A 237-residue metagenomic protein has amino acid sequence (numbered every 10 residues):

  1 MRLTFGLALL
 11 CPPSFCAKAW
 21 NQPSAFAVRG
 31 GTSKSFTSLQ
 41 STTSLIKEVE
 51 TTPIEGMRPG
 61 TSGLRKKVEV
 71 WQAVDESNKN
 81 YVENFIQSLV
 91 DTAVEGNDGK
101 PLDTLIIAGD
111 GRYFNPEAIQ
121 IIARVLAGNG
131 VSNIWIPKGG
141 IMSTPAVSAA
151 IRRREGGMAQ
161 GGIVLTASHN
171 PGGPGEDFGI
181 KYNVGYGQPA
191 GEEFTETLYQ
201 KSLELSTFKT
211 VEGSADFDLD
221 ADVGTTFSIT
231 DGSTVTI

Functional and structural regions predicted by a protein language model:
M1-A25: N-terminal chloroplast transit peptides
R2-L9, S38, S44, D218: Acidic/proline-rich low-complexity IDRs
G6, G30-G31: Residue-identity detector for glycine
L10, K34-S35, L64-K67: Intrinsically disordered, low-complexity, compositionally biased regions/tails
A19, G30, F36-S44: N-terminal mitochondrial targeting presequences
T43-I237: Gly/Ser-rich phosphate-binding catalytic loop and adjacent alpha/beta segment that cradle a phosphoryl group at enzyme
